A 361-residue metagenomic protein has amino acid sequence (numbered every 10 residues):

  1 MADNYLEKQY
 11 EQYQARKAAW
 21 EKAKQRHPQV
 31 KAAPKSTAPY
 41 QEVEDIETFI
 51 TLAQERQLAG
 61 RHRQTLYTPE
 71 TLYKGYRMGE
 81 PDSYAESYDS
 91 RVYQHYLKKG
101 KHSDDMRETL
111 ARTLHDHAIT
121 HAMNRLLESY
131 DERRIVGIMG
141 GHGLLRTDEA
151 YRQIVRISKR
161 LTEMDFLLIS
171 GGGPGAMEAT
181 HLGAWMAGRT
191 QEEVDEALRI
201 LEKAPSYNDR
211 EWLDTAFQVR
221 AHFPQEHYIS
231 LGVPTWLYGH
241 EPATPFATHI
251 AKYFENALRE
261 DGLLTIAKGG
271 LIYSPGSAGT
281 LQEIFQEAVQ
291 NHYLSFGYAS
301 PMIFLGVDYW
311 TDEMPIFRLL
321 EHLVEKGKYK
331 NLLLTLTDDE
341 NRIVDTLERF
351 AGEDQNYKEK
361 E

Functional and structural regions predicted by a protein language model:
D3-V30: Charge-rich, low-complexity alpha-helical coiled-coil segments
A33-D214, Q218: Glycine-rich beta-alpha loop segments
T48, I154-I157, T248, Q286-H292 (+2 more regions): Short, solvent-exposed amphipathic alpha-helical segments in soluble enzyme and RNA/protein-processing domains
M139-G141, G171, G232-T235, S274-P275 (+1 more regions): Short beta-strand segments
E149, T180-A184, A243, E283-Q286 (+1 more regions): Short acidic, glycine/serine/threonine-rich loops at helix termini
D165, E192-L201, S274-P275, L281 (+1 more regions): Short, acidic/small-residue loops that bind anionic groups at enzyme active sites
G175-G270: Acidic/glycine-enriched connector segments
L263-T265, Y298-E361: C-terminal functional extensions of proteins
